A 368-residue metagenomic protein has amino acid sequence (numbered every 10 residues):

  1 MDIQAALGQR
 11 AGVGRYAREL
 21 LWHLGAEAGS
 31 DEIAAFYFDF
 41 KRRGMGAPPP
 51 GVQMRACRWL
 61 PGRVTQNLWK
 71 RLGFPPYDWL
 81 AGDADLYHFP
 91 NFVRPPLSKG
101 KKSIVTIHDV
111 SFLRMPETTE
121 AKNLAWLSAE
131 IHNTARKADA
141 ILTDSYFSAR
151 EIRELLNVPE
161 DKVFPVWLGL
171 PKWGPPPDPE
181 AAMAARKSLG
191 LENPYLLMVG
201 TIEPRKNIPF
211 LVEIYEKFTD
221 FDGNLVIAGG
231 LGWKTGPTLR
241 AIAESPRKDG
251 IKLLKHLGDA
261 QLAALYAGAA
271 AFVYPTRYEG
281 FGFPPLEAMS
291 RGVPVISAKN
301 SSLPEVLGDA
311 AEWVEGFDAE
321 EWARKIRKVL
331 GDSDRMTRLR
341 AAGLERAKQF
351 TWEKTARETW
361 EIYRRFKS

Functional and structural regions predicted by a protein language model:
M1-S368: Carbohydrate transferase catalytic cores enriched for Leloir-type hexosyltransferases
